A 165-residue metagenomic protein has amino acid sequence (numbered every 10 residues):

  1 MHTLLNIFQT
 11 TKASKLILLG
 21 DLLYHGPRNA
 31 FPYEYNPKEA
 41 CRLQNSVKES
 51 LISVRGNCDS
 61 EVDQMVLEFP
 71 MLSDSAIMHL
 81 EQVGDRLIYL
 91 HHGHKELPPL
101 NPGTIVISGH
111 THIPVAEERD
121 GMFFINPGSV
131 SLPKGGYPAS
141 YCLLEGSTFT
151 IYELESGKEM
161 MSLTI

Functional and structural regions predicted by a protein language model:
M1-Q82: Core catalytic region of metal-dependent phosphoesterases/phosphodiesterases, especially metallo-beta-lactamase-like
H2-Q9, G157-I165: Catalytic phosphate/metal-binding cores of nucleic-acid and nucleotide-processing enzymes, i.e., regions that mediate
G20-D21, D120, G128, T164: Alpha-helical context
F69, D74, G84-L87, H91-L154 (+1 more regions): Conserved beta-sheet core of the metallophosphoesterase superfamily
